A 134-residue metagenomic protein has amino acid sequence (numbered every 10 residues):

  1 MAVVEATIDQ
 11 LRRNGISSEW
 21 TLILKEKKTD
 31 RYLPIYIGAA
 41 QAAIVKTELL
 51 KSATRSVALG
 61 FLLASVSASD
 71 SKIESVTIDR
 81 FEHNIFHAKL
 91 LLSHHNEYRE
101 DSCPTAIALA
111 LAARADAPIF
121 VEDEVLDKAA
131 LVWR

Functional and structural regions predicted by a protein language model:
M1-R134: Divalent-cation
